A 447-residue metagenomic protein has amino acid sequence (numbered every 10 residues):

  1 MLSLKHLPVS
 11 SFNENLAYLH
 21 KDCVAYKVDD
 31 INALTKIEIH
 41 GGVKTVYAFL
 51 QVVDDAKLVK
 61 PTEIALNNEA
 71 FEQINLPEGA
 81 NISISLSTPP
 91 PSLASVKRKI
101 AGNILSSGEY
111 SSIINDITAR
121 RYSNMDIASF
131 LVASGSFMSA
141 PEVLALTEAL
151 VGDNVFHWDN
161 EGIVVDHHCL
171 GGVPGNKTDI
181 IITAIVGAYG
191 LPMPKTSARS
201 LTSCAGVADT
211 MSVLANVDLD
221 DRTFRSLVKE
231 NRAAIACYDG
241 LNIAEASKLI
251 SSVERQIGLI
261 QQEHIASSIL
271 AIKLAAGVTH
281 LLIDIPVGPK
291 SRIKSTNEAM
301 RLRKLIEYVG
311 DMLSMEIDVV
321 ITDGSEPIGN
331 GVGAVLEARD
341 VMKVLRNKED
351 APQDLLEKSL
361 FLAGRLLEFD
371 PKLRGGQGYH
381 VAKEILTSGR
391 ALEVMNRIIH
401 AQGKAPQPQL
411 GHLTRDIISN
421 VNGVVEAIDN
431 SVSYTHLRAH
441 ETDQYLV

Functional and structural regions predicted by a protein language model:
M1-A101: Long, compositionally biased stretches
S3-H6, F361-G411: Anionic-ligand-binding alpha/beta catalytic cores of soluble enzymes and soluble regulatory domains that recognize
S87-P174, V213-L214, V394-A401: Acidic, glycine/proline-rich low-complexity segments that act as flexible tails and inter-domain linkers
I163-G187, L191-S203: Glycine/serine-rich anion-binding loops at beta->alpha junctions that coordinate negatively charged ligand groups
V213-A233: A glycine-rich helix N-cap at a beta->alpha junction
K229-H280: Phosphate/diphosphate-binding glycine-rich loops and adjacent basic-rich segments that engage nucleotide
E316, P327-L362, L366-F369: A conserved active-site cap/scaffold subdomain adjacent to cofactor or substrate pockets
T435-Q444: Conserved small/polar residues in nucleotide/adenosyl-binding loops
